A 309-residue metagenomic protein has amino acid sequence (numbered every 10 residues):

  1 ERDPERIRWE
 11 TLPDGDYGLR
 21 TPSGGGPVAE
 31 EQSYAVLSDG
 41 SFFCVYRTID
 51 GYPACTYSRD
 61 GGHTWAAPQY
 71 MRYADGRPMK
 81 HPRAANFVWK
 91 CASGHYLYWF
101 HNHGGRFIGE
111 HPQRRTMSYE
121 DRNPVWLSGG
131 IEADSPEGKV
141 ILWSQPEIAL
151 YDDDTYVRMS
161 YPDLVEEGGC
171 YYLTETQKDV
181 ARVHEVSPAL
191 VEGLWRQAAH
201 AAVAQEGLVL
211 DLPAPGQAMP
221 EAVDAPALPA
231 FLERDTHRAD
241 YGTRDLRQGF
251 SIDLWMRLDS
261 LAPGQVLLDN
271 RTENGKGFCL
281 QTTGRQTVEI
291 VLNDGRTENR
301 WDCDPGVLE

Functional and structural regions predicted by a protein language model:
E1-V209: Asp-box/BNR beta-propeller blade signature and adjacent active/binding-site loops in extracellular glycan-interacting
G15-G18, I148-Y151, R271-K276, D294-R296: Short, solvent-exposed aromatic-acidic interface loops
L37, C91, E166, D245-R247 (+2 more regions): Surface-exposed coil/turn segments at beta-strand junctions on protein surfaces, enriched
I148-A149, V186, L208-L212, M219-V223 (+1 more regions): Generic detection of short hydrophobic beta-strand segments and adjacent strand-loop junctions
A181-R182, A218-P220, N274-C279, R296-R300: Short, surface-exposed beta-strand/loop "edge" segments at domain boundaries and coil↔beta transitions
A202-Q248, I290: Low-complexity, glycine/proline/serine-rich flexible segments
F231-D294: Extracellular glycan-recognition modules
I290-E309: Short, aromatic/His-centered strand-loop micro-motif at the edge of beta-sheets
